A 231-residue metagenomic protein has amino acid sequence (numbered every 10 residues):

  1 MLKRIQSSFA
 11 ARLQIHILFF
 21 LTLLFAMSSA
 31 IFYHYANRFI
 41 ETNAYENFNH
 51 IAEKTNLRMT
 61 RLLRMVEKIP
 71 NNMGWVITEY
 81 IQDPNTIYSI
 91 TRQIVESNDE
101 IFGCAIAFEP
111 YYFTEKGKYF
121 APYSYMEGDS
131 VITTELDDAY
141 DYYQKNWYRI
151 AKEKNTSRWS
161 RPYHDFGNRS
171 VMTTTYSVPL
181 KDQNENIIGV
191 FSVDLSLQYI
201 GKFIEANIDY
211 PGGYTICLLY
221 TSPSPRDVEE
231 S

Functional and structural regions predicted by a protein language model:
K3-R38, T42, E46-N47: Extreme N-terminal signal-anchor transmembrane helix of membrane signaling/transducer proteins, especially in bacteria
N49, E53-K54, T60-S97, I101 (+2 more regions): Extracellular/periplasmic ligand-binding regions of membrane signal-transduction receptors
R61, F102, T175-Y176, G212-Y214: Short loop/turn microsegments at loop-to-beta-strand junctions
E67, Y88-T91, Y148, L197 (+1 more regions): Extracytoplasmic/secreted envelope proteins and their assembly/folding machinery, especially bacterial periplasmic
I77-T78, T91-D99, A151-K152, G167 (+1 more regions): Short regulatory alpha-helical segment in sensory/regulatory domains of signaling proteins that mediates
E96-V171, S222, R226: Extracellular/periplasmic ligand-sensing ectodomains of membrane signal-transduction proteins
E115, Q198-R226: Intrinsic low-complexity, intrinsically disordered coil/linker regions enriched in small/polar and charged residues
R169-I208: Conserved beta-strands of PAS-like sensory domains
